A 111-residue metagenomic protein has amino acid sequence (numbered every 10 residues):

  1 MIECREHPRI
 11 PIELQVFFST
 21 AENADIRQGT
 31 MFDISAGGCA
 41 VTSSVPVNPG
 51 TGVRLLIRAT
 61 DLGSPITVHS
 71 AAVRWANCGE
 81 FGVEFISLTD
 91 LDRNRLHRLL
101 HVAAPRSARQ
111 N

Functional and structural regions predicted by a protein language model:
M1-N111: Structured alpha-helical
